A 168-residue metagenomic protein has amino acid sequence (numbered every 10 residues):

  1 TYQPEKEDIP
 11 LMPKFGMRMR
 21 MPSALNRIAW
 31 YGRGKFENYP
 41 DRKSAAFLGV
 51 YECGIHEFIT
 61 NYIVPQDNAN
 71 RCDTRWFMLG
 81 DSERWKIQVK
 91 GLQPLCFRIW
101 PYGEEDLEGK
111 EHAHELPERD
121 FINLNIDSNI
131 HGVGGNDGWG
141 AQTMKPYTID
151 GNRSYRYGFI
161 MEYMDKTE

Functional and structural regions predicted by a protein language model:
T1-E168: Beta-strand/loop-rich accessory regions of lumenal/periplasmic or secreted enzymes, predominantly carbohydrate-active
